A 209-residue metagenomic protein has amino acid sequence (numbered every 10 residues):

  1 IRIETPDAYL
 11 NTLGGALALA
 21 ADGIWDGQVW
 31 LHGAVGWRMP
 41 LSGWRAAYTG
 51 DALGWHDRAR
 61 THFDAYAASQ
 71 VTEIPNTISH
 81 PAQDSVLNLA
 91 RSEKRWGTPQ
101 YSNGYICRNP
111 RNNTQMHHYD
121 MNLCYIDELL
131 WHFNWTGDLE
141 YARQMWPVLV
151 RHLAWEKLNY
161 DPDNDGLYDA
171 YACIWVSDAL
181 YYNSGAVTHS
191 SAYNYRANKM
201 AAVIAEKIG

Functional and structural regions predicted by a protein language model:
R2-W146: Substrate-binding groove/exosite segments of carbohydrate-active enzymes
A16-A20, A65, V148-N159, M200-V203: Alpha-helical scaffold segments in carbohydrate-active enzymes
H32, W96-C124, A154-G209: The feature captures the catalytic groove of carbohydrate-active enzymes
W37, Q70, L149, E156 (+1 more regions): Aromatic-lined carbohydrate-binding surfaces of glycoside hydrolases
